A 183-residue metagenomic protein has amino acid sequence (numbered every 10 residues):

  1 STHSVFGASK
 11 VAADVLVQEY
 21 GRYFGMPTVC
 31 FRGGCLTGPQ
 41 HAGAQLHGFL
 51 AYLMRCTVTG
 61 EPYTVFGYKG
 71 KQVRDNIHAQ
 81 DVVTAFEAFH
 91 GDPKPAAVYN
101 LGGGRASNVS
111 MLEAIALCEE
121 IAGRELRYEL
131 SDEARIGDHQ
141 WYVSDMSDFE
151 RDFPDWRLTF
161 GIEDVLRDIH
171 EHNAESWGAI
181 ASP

Functional and structural regions predicted by a protein language model:
S1-V29, T57-T59: Active-site Tyr-X1-5-Lys
T2, C35-L36, Y68, S131: A short, mixed-charge helix-start or loop-turn motif at secondary-structure junctions
T2-D14, H47-A51, D75-N76, N108: Short-chain dehydrogenase/reductase
S4-V5, M26-G48, V73: Flexible, glycine-rich beta-alpha linker
Q18, Q40-G43, F153: Short, function-defining helix-loop hinge/capping sites that tune catalysis or transport
R22, C35-G38, T84, E171-H172: Active-site micro-motifs of SAM-dependent methyltransferase domains
R55-P183: C-terminal substrate-binding subdomain of Rossmann-fold SDR/epimerase-dehydratase oxidoreductases
